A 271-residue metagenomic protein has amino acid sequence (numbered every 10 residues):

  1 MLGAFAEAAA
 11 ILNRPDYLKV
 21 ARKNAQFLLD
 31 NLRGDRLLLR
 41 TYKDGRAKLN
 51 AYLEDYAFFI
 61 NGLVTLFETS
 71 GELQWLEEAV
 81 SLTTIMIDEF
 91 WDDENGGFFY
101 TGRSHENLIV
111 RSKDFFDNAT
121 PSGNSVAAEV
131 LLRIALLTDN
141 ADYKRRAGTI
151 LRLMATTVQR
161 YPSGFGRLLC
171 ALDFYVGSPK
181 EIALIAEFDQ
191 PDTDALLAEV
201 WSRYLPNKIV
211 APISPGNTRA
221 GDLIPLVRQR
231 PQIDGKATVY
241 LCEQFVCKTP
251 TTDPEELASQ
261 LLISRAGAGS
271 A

Functional and structural regions predicted by a protein language model:
L2-A271: Glycan-recognition and catalytic cores of secretory/periplasmic carbohydrate-active enzymes
